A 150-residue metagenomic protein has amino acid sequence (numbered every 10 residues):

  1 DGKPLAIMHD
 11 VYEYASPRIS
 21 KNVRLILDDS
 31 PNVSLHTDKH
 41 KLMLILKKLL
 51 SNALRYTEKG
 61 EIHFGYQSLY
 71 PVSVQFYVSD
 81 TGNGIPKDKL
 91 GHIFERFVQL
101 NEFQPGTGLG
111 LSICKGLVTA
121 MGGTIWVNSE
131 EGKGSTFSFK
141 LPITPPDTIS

Functional and structural regions predicted by a protein language model:
D1-G2, R24-V33, L69: Conserved catalytic submotifs in the C-terminal HATPase_c
A53-L54: Short helix-loop "hinge" at the ATP-lid/N-box region of the Bergerat-fold HATPase_c
E61-V72: Short beta-strand/loop element within the Bergerat-fold HATPase_c
D80: Acidic ATP/Mg2+-coordinating residue in the GHKL
I85-F97, F137: Short conserved segment of the HATPase_c
G110, C114: Short alpha-helical Gxxx[C/S/T] motif in the catalytic ATP-binding
